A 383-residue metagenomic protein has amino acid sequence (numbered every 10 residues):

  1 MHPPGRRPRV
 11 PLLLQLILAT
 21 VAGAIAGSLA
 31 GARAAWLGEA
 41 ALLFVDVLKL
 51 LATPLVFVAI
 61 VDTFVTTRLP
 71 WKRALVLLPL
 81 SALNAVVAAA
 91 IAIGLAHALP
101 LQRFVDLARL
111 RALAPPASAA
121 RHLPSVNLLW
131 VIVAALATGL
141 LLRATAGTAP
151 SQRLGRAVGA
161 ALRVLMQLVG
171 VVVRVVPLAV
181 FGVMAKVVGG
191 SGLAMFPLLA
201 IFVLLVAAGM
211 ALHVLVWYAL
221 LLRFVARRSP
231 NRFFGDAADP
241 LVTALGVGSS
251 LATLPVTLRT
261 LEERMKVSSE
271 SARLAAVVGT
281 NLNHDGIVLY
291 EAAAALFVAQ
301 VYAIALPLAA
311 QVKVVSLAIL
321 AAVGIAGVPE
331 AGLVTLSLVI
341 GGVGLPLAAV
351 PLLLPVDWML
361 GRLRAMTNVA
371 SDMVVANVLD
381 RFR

Functional and structural regions predicted by a protein language model:
M1-I60, T66: Anchoring transmembrane alpha helix of integral membrane proteins
R7-S28, V45-L48, K72-N231: Signature of multi-pass transmembrane helix bundles
G38-D46, R156-V171, R232-T243, R259-K266 (+3 more regions): Short amphipathic alpha-helical coupling elements at transmembrane boundaries
V47, A82, V86-A90, A207 (+7 more regions): Hydrophobic transmembrane alpha-helical segments of multi-pass transport and channel proteins
W71-L77, Q167-V171, R264-T280, L308-A310 (+1 more regions): Membrane-interface alpha-helices at helix entry/exit sites of multi-pass transporters
L77-A88, A200-W217, D236-T243, V312-I325 (+1 more regions): Small-residue-enriched core segments of transmembrane alpha-helices in multipass membrane transport and channel
D239-A322, A376-N377: Helix-loop-helix junctions within the multi-pass membrane cores of secondary transporters/permeases
A292-R383: Transmembrane alpha-helical segments and their short flanking loops that form helix-hairpins/helix-helix interfaces
